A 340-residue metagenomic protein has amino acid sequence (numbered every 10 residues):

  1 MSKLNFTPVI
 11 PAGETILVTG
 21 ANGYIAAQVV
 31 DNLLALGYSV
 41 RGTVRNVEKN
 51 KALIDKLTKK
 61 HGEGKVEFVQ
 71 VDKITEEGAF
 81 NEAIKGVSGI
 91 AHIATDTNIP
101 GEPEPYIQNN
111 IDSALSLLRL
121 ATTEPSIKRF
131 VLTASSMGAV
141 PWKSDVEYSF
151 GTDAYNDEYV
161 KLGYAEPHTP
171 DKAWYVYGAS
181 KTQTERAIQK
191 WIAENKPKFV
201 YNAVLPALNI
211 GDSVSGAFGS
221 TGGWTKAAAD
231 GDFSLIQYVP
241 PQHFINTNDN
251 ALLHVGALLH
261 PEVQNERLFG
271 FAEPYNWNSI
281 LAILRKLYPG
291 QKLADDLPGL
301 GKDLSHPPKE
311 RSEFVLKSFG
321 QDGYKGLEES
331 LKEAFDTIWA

Functional and structural regions predicted by a protein language model:
K3-T43: N-terminal Rossmann NAD(P)H-binding glycine-rich loop of SDR-like oxidoreductase domains
V47-A52, T58-D112: NAD(P)H-binding glycine-rich loop region in Rossmannoid oxidoreductase-like domains and their noncatalytic homologs
P105, D112-K172: Conserved Rossmann-fold NAD(P)-dependent oxidoreductase catalytic core, especially the SDR/UDP-sugar
V160-Y201: Active-site Tyr-X1-5-Lys
E166-D171, G216, S220-N248: A conserved pocket-lining segment of Rossmann-fold NAD(P)-dependent short-chain dehydrogenase/reductase
N195-K198, G211-T225, G256-R267: Glycine/proline-rich active-site loop of Rossmann-fold NAD(P)-dependent oxidoreductases
P241, A251-G301, G323, L327 (+1 more regions): Mid/C-terminal beta-alpha module of Rossmann-like enzyme folds, strongest in SDR-family dehydrogenases/epimerases
P298-G320: Conserved C-terminal active-site "lid" loop/helix of NAD(P)H-dependent oxidoreductases that clamps the redox cofactor
